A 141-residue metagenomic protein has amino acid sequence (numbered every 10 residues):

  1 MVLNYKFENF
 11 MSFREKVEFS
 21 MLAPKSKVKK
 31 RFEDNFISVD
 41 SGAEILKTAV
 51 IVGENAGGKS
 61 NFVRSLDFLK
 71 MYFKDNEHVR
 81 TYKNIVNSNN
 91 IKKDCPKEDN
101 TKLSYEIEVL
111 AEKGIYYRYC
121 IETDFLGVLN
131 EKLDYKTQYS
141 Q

Functional and structural regions predicted by a protein language model:
M1-Q141: P-loop NTPase switch/coupling surface
